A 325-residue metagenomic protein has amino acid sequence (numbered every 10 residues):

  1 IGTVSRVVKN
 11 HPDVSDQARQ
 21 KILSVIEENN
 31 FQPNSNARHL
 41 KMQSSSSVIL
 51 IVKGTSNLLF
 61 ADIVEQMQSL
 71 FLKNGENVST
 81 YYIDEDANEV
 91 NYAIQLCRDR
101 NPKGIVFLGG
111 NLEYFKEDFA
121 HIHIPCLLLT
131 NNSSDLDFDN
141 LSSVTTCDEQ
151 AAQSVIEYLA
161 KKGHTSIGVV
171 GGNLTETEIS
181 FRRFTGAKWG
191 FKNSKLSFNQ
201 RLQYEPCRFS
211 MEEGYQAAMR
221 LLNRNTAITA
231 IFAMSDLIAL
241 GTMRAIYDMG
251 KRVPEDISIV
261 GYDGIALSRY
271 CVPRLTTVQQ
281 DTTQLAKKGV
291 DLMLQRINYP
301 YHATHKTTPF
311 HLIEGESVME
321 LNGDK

Functional and structural regions predicted by a protein language model:
I1-S45, N322: N-terminal helix-turn-helix DNA-binding module of bacterial transcription factors
T3, L40-S56, Y158, S166-N173: Short beta-strand segments enriched in small/hydrophobic residues
E27-E28, Q66-S79, R98, G104 (+1 more regions): Bacterial carbohydrate/catabolite-sensing allosteric modules
F31-L96, N101-G104, T185: Amphipathic helical "hinge" segments at domain boundaries
A37, N91-I94, K116, I156 (+1 more regions): Short hydrophobic/charged patches on amphipathic alpha-helices used for structural packing and interfaces
L59-D62, Y114-F115, G186, G241-T242: Phosphate- and divalent-cation-binding pockets in alpha/beta enzyme and binding domains that engage nucleotide-derived
D84-A87, F107-E113, L237: Short beta->alpha connector loops
L112-H123: Active-site-adjacent beta->alpha loops and helix N-cap segments on the catalytic face of soluble alpha/beta enzymes
